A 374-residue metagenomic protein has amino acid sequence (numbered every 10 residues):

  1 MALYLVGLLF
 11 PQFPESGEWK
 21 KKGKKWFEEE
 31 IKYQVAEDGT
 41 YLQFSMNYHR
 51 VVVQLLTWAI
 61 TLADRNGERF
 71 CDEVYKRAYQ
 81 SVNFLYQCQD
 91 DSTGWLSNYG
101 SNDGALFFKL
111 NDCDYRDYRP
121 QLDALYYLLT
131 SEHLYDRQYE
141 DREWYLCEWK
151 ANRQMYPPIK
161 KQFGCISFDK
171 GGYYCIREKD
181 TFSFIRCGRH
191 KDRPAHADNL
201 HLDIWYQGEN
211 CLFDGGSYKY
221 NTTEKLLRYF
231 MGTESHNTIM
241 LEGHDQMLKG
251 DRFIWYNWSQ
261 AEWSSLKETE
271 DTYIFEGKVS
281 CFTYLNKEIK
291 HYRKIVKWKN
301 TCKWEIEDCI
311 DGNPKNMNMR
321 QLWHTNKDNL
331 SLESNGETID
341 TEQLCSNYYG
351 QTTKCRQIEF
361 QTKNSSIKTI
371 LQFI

Functional and structural regions predicted by a protein language model:
M1-A78: Aromatic-lined, polymer-binding surfaces characteristic of secreted/periplasmic polysaccharide-degrading enzymes
L9, E15, G215-G216, D251 (+1 more regions): A short secondary-structure junction signal
E30, V52, S81, I306 (+1 more regions): Alpha-helical packing segments of well-folded alpha/beta enzyme cores
A36, D91-G94, E234: Residue-level signal for pocket-adjacent positions within structured domains
E37, Y41, P194-D198, D245-K249: Long alpha-helical, hydrophobic tracts
N47-C211, K267-E268: Carbohydrate-active enzyme catalytic cores, enriched for enzymes that act on polyanionic acidic polysaccharides
K109-D112, Y126-Q138, T222-I374: CBM-like, beta-strand-rich accessory domains located in the C-terminal region of large, secreted polysaccharide-active
F168-Y173, R177-T233, E337-T353, Q361-K368: Terminal accessory carbohydrate-recognition/targeting modules of carbohydrate-active enzymes
